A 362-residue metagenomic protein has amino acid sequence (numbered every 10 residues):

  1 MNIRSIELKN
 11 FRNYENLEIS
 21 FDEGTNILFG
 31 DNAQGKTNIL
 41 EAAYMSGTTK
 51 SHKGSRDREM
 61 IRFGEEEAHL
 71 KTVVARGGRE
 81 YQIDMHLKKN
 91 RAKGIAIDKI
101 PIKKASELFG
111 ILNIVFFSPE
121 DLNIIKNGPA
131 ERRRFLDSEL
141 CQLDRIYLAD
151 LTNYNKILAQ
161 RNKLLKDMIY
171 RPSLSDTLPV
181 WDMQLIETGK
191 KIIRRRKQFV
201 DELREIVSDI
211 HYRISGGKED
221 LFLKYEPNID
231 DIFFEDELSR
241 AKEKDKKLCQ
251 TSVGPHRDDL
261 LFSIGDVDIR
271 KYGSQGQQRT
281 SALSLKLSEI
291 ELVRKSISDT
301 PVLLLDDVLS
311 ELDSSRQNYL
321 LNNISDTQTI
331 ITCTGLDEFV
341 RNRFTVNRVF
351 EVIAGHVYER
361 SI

Functional and structural regions predicted by a protein language model:
M1-D31, R171-V302, E311, S315 (+4 more regions): Conserved NTPase motor "head" modules and their coupling/switch loops across ABC/AAA+ ATPases, GTPases, and GHKL ATPases
G35-K36: Conserved lysine of the Walker
Y44: Helix-to-loop junction immediately C-terminal to a conserved catalytic motif
G47-I125, P129-E131, L140-L143, Y147 (+3 more regions): Nucleotide-state sensing region of NTPase/ATPase domains
T72, Q328-G335: Structural recognition of the conserved hydrophobic beta-strand(s) that form the central parallel beta-sheet of P-loop
S106-I114, S118-M183, E187, E359-R360: A conserved P-loop NTPase coupling/switch region
D306-V308: Walker B catalytic acidic pair
